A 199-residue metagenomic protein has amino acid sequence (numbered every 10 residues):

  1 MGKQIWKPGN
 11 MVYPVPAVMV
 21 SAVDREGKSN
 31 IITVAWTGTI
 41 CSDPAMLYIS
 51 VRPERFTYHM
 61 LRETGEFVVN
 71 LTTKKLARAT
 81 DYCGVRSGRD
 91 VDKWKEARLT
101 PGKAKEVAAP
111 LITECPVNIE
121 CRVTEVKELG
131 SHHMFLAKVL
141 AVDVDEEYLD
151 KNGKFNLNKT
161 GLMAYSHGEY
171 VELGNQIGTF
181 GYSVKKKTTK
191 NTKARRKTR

Functional and structural regions predicted by a protein language model:
M1-R199: Basic, polyanion-binding surface patches
